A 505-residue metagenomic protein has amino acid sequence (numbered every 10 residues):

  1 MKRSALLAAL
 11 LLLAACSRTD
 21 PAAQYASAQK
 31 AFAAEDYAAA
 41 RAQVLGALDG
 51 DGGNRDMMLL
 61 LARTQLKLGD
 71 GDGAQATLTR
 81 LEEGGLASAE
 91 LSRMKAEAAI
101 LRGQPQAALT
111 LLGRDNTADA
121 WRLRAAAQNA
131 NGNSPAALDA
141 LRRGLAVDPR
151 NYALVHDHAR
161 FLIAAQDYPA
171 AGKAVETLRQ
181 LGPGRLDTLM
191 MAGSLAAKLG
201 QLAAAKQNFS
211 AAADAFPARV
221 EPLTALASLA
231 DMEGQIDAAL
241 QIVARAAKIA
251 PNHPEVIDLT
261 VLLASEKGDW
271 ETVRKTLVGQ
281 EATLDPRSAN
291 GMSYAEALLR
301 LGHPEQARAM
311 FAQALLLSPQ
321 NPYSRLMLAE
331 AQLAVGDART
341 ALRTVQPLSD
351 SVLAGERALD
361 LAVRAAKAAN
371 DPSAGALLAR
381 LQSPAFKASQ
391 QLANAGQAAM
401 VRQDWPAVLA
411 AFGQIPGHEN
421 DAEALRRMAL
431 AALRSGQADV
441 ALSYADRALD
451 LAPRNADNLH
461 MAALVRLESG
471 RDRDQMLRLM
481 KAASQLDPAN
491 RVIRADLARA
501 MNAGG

Functional and structural regions predicted by a protein language model:
M1-S4: Positively charged n-region of N-terminal signal peptides that target proteins for export
L6-G505: Alpha-solenoid helical repeat scaffolds
